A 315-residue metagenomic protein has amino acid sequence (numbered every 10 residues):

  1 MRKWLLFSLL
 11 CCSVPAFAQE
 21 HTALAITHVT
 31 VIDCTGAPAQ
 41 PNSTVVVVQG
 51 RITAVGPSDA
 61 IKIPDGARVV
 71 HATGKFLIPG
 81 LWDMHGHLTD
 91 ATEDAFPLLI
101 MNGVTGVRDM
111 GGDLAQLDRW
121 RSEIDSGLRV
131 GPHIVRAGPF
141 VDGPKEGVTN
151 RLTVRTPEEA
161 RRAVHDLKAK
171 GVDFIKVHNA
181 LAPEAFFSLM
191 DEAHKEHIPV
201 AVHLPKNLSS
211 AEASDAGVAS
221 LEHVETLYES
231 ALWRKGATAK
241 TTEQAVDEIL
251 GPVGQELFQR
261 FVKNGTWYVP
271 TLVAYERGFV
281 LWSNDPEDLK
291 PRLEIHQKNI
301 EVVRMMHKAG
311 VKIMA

Functional and structural regions predicted by a protein language model:
W4-S13: Sec-dependent N-terminal signal peptides
A16-E20: Boundary at the C-terminal end of the N-terminal hydrophobic targeting segment
T22, V31, T35-I78: Histidine-rich, glycine-flanked metal-binding segment
L24-I26, K62-E93, P97-M101, T105: Replace "His-x-His-based motif
T89-G131, V135, L152-D173, E184 (+2 more regions): Alpha-helical scaffold segments that flank or form the walls of functional sites
F96-Q116, G131-F140, K168-L181, P199-A201 (+4 more regions): Divalent metal-dependent hydrolysis catalytic cores, especially in the metallo-beta-lactamase
L128-V130, G138-A216, S220, Y228-K235: Histidine/acidic-residue-rich, glycine-tolerant segments that coordinate divalent metal ions
A163-L181, V218-A219, T226-A315: Active-site neighborhoods of metal-dependent hydrolases
